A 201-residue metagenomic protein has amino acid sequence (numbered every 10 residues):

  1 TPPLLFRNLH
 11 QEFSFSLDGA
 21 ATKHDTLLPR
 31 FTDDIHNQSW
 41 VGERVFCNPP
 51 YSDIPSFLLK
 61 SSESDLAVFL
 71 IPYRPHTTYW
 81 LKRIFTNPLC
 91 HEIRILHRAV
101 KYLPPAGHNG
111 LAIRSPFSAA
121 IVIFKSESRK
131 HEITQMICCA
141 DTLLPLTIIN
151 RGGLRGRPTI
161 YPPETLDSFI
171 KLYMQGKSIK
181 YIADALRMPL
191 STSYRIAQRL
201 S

Functional and structural regions predicted by a protein language model:
T1-P158, F169-M174, S178-K180, R187 (+1 more regions): Class I S-adenosyl-L-methionine-dependent methyltransferase catalytic core
P163, S191-S201: Short, solvent-exposed alpha-helical "recognition" segments
E164-S168: Pre-recognition alpha-helix immediately N-terminal to the DNA-recognition helix within helix-turn-helix or winged-helix
D184-M188, T192: Short linear motifs in low-complexity, proline-biased tails and propeptides
